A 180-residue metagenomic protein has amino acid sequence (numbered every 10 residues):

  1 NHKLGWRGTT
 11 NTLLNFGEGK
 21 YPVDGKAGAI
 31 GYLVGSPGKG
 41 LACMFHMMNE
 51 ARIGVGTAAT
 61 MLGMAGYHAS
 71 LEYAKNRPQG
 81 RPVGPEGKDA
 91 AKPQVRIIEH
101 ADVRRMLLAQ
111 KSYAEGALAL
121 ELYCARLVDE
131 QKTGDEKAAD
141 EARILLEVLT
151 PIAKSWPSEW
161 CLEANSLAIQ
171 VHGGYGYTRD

Functional and structural regions predicted by a protein language model:
N1-D180: Internal glycine-rich alpha/beta core junctions
